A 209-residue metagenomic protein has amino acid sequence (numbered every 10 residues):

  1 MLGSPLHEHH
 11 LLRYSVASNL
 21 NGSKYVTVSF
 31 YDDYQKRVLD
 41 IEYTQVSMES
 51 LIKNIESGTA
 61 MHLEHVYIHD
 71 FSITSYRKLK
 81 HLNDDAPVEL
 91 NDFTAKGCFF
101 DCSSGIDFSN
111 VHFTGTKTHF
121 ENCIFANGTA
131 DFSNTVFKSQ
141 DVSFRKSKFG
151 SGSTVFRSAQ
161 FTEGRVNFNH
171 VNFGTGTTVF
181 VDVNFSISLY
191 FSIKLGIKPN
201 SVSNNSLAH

Functional and structural regions predicted by a protein language model:
M1-H209: N-terminal leader/targeting and pre-domain segments
